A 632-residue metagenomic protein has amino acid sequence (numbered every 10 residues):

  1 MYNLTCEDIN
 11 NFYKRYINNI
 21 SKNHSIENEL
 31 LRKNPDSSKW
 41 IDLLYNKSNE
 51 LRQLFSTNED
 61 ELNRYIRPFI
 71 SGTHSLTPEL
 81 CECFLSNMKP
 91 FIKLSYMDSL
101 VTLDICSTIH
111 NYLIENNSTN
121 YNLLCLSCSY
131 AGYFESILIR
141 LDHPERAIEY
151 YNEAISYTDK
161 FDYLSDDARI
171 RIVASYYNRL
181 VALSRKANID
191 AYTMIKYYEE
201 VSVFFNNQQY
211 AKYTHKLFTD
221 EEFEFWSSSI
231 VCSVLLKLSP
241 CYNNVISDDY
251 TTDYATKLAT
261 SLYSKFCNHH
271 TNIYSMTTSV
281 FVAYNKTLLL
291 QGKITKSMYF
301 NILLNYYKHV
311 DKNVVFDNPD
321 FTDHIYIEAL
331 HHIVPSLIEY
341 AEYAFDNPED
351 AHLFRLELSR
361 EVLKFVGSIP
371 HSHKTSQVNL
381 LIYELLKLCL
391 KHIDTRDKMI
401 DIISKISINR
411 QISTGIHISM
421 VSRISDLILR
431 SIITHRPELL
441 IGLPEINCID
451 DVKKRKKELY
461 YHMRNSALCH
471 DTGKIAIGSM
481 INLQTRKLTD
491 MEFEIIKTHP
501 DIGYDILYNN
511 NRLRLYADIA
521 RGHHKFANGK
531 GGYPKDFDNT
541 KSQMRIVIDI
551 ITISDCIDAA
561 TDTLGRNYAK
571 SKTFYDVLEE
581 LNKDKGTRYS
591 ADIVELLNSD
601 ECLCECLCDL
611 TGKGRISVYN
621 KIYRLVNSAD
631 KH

Functional and structural regions predicted by a protein language model:
I9-Y16, S21-R32, L353-I369, S376-K391 (+1 more regions): Intrinsically disordered, glycine/charged-rich C-terminal tails and inter-domain linkers that flank nucleotidyl cyclase
N10-R52, R64-L94, T119-L138, D166-A187 (+4 more regions): Amphipathic alpha-helical repeat scaffolds of TPR domains
N18-S21, N34-I66, I92-Y112, I139-K160 (+4 more regions): Helix-turn-helix repeat elements of alpha-solenoid scaffolds
N58-T77, T108-L124, S156-I170, V203-E224 (+3 more regions): Flexible helix-coil transition and linker loops at the boundaries of alpha-helical arrays
T77, S368-E494, Y508: Acidic/His-rich, divalent-metal-binding segments that scaffold phosphate/diphosphate chemistry
R171, T219-D220, E224, E328 (+4 more regions): Histidine/acidic-rich helix-loop-helix segments that form or flank divalent-metal centers in metalloenzyme catalytic
M420-R430, I495-Y508, T573-Y589: An active-site-proximal "capping" alpha-helix that borders the catalytic cofactor pocket
I548-D562: Conserved beta-strand-loop-short alpha-helix elements that form and flank the Mn2+/Mg2+-coordinating active site
